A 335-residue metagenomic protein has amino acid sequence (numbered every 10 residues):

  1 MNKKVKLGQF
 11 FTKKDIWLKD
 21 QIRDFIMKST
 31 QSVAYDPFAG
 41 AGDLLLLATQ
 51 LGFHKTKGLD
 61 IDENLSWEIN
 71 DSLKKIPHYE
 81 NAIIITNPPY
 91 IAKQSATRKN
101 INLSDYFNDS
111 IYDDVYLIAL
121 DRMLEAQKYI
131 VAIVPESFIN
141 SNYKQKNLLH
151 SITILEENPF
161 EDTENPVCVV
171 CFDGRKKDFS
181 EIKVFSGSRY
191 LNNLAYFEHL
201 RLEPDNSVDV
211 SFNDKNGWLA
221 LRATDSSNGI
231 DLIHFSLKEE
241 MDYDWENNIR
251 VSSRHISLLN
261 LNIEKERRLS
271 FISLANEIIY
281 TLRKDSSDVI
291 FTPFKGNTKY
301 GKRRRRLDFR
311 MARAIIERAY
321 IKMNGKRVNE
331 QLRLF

Functional and structural regions predicted by a protein language model:
N2-T86, I91-A92: Conserved S-adenosyl-L-methionine
L45, A92-S95, I139-Y143, D162-T163 (+1 more regions): Short catalytic/ligand-binding loop motif for oxyanion handling, primarily in non-cytosolic enzymes, centered on
Q50-G52, D71, T97-N102, Q145-N147: Short, glycine/charged-enriched secondary-structure capping and boundary segments
I84-Q94, R122-M123, Y129-V131: Internal, well-ordered alpha/beta segment that forms a basic, Gly-enriched binding/recognition surface
I91-Y112: Mobile active-site "lid"/loop adjacent to the S-adenosyl-L-methionine
I111-C171: Conserved Class I SAM-dependent methyltransferase catalytic core
T163-L219: Flexible, glycine-/basic-rich loop-and-beta segments that form/coincide with the SAM-dependent methyltransferase
R222-F335: C-terminal target-recognition/interaction regions appended to catalytic cores
